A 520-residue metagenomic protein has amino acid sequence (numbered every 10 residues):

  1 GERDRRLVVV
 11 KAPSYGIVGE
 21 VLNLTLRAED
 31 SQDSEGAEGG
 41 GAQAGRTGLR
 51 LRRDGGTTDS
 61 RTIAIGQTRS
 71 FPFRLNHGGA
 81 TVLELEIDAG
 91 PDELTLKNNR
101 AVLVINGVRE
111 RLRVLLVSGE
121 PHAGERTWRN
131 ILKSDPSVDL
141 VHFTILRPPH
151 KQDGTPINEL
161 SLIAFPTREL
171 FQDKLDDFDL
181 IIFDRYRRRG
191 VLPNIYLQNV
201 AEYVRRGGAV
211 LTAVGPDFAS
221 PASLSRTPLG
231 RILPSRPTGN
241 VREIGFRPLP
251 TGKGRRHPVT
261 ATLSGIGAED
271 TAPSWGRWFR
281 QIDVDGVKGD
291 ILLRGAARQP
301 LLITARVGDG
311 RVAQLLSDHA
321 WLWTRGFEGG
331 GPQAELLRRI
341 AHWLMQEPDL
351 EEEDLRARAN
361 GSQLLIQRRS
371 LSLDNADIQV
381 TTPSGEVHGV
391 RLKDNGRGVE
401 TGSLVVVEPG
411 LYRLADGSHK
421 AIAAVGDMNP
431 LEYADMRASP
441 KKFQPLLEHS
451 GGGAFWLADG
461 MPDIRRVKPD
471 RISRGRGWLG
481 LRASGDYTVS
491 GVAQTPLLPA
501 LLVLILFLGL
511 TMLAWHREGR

Functional and structural regions predicted by a protein language model:
G1-N23, I195-R205, T212-F218, S223-R226 (+4 more regions): VWA/integrin I-like adhesion module and closely mimicked acidic/polar interface patches used
G1-Q32, T57, G90-R113, V307-G308 (+4 more regions): A structural signal for beta-strand and strand-to-loop patches characteristic of beta-rich domains
V18-N23, T212-A213, D217-D290: An acidic, glycine-rich "communication" segment
G19-I63, T68-N76, A80-A89, Q363-K393 (+1 more regions): Beta-strand-rich binding/interaction modules
A37, E125, I131-R226: Helical hinge/lid and interdomain linker segments adjacent to catalytic or ligand-binding clefts that mediate domain
R111-L116, D139: Residues that mark the start of a beta-strand
E125, R168-R187, V191-Y196, L211 (+9 more regions): C-terminal signal-anchor/stop-transfer transmembrane helix together with its immediate cytosolic, Lys/Arg-enriched
M428-G475: Extracytoplasmic/lumenal ectodomains and periplasmic regions of secretory and membrane proteins
